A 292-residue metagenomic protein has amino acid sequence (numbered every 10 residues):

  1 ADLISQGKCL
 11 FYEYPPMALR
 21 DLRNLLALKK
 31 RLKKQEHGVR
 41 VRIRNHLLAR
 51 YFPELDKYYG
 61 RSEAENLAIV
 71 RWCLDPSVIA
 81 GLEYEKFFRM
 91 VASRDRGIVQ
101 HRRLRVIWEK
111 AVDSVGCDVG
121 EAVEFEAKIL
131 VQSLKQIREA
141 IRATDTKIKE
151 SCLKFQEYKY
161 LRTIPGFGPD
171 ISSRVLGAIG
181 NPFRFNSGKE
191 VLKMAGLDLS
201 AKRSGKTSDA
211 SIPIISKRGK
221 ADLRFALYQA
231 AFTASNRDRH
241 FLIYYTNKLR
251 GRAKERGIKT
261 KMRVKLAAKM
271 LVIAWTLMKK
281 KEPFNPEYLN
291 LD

Functional and structural regions predicted by a protein language model:
A1-D292: A detector of single, family-specific signature residues that are central to catalytic or substrate-handling motifs
